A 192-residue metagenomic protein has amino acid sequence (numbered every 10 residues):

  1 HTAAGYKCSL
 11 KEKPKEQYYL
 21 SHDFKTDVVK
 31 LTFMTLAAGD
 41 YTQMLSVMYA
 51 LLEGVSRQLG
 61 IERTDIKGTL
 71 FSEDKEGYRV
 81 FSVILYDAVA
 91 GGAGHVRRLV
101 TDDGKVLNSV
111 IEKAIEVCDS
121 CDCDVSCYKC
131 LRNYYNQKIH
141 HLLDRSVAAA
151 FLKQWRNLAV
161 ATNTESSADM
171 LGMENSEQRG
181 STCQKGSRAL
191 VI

Functional and structural regions predicted by a protein language model:
H1-N175: Extended, highly charged accessory segments
Y6-S9, N175-I192: Active-site metal-binding core of divalent-cation-utilizing nuclease and nuclease-like domains
